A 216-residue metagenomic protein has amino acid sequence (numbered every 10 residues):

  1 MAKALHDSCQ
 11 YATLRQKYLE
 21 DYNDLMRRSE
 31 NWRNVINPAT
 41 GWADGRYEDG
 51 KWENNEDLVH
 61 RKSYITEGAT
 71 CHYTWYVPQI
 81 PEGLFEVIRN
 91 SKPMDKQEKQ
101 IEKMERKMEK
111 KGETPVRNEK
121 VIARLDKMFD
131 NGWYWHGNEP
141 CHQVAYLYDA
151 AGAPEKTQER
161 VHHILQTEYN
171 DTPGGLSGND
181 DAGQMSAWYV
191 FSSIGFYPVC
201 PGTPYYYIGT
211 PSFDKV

Functional and structural regions predicted by a protein language model:
M1-V216: Active-site core of glycosidic bond-cleaving carbohydrate-active enzymes
